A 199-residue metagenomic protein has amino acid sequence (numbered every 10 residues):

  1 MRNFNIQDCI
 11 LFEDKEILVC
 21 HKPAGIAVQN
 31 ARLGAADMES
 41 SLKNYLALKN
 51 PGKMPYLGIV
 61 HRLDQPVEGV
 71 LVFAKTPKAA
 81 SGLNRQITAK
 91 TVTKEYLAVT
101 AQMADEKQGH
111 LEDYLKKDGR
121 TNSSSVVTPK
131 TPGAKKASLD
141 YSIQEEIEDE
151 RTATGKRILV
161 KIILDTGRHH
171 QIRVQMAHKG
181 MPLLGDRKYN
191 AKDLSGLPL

Functional and structural regions predicted by a protein language model:
M1-L199: RNA pseudouridine synthases
